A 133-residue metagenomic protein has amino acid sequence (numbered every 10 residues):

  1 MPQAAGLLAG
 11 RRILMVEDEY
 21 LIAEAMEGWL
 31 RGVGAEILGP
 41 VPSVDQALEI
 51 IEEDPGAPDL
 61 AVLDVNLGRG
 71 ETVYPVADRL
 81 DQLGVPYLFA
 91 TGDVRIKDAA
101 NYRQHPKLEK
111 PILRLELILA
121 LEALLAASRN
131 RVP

Functional and structural regions predicted by a protein language model:
M1-R12, P106, L113-P133: Non-catalytic signal-transmission and effector/linker regions of two-component phosphorelay proteins
E17: Conserved acidic carboxylate
Y20-G39: Two-component/phosphorelay signaling modules centered on CheY-like receiver
P40-L60: Acidic, metal-coordinating helix/loop segments flanking the phosphotransfer/catalytic sites of two-component signaling
E53-G56, R79-G84, I96: Conserved phosphotransfer cores of two-component systems
L63-D81: Conserved phosphotransfer microenvironments
L88-T91: Hydrophobic/aromatic residues positioned on beta-strands within the core alpha/beta folds
A99-L108: As written
